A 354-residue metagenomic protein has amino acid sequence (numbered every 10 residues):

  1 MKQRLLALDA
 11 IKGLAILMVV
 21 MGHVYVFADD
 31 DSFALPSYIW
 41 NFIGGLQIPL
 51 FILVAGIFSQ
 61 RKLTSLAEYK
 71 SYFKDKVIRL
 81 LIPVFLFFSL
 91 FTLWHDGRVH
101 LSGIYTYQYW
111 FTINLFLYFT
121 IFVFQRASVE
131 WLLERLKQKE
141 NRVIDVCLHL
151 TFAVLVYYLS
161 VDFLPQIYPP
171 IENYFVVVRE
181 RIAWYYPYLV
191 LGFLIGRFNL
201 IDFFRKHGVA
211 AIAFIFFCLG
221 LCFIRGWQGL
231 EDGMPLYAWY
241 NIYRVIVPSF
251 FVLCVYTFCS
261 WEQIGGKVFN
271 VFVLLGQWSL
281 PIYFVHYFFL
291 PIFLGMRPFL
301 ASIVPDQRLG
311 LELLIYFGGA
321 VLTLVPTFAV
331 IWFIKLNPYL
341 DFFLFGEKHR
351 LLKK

Functional and structural regions predicted by a protein language model:
M1-K354: Alpha-helical transmembrane segments and their immediate juxtamembrane cytosolic regions
